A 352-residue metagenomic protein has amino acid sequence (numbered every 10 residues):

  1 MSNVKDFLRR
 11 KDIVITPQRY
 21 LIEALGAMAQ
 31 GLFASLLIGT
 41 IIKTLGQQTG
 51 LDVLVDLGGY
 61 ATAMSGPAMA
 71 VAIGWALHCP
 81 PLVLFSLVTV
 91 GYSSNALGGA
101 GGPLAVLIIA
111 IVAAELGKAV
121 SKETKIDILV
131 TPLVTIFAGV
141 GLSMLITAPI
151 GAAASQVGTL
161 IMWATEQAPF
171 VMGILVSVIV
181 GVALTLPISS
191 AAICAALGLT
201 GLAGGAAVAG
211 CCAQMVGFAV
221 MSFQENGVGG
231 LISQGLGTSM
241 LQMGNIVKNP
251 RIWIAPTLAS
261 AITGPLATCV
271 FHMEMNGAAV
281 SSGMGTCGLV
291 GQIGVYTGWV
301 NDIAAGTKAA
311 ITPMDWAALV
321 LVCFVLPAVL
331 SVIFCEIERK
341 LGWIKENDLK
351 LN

Functional and structural regions predicted by a protein language model:
M1-N352: Pore-lining transmembrane helices
